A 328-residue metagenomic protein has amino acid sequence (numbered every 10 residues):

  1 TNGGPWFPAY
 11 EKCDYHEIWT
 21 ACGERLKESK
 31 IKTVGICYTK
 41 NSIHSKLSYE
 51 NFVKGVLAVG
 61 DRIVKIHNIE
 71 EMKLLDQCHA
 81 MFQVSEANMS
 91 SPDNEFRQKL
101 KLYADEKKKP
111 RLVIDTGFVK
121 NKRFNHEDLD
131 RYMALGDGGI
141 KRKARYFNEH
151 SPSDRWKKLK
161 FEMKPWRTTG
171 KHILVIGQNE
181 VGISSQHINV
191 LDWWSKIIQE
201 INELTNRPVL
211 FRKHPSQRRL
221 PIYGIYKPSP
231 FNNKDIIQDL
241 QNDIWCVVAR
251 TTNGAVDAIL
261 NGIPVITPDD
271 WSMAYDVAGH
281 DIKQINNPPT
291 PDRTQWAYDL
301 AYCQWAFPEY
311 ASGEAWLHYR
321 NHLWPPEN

Functional and structural regions predicted by a protein language model:
T1-E86, V181-G182, L323-N328: N-terminal pre-catalytic "stem/leader" segment of glycosyltransferase-like enzymes
N2-G4, G35-K40, F82-E86, I114-F118 (+3 more regions): Short loop/turn segments at strand-loop or loop-helix junctions that form parts of catalytic or ligand-binding pockets
G4, L26, K160-H172, V209 (+6 more regions): Catalytic phosphate/metal-binding cores of nucleic-acid and nucleotide-processing enzymes, i.e., regions that mediate
K12-W19, S45-K54, P92-K99, N189-E200: Well-ordered, non-membrane alpha-helical segments in soluble/globular domains
V34, R123-G170, D276-N328: Leloir-type glycosyltransferase catalytic cores
I66-M72, L210, H214-I263: Donor nucleotide-activated moiety binding/catalytic core segment of transferases that use nucleotide-activated donors
N68-L102, C246-R250: Short, well-ordered secondary-structure micro-motifs within conserved domains or adaptor modules
T168-L220: Conserved catalytic-core segment of nucleotide-activated headgroup transferases in glycan assembly
